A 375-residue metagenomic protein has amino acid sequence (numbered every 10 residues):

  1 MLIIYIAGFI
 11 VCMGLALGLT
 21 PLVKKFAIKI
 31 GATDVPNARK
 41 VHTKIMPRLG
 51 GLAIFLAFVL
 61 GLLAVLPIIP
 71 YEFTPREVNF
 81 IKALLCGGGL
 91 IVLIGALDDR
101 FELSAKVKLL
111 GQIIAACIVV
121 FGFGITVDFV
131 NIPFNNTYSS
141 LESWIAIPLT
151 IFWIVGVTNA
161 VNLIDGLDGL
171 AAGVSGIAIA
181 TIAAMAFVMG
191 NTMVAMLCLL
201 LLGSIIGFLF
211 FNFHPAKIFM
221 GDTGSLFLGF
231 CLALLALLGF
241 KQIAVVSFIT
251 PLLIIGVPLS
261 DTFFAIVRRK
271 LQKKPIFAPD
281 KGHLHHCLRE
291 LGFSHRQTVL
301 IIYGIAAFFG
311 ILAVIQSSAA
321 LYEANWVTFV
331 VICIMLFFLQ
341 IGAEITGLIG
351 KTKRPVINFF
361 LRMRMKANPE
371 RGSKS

Functional and structural regions predicted by a protein language model:
M1-T262: "…together with the soluble PPM/PP2C metallo-phosphatase catalytic core" -> "…together with the soluble PPM/PP2C
L22-F26, Q340-V356: Membrane-interface capping segments at transmembrane-helix boundaries
L22-P47, F264-R296, M363-N368: Cytosolic, membrane-interface loops and tails of multi-pass inner-membrane proteins
L238-A244, V330-L348: N-terminal hydrophobic signal/anchor transmembrane helix of membrane proteins
P258-F263, F337, I341: Hydrophobic transmembrane alpha-helical segments of multi-pass transport and channel proteins
E290-F308, L312-S317: Alpha-helical transmembrane segments of integral membrane proteins, especially multi-pass inner/plasma-membrane
A313-V330: Extracellular/periplasmic helix-loop-helix junctions in multi-pass membrane proteins
I349-E370: Short, highly charged, low-complexity non-transmembrane loops/tails of multi-pass membrane proteins
